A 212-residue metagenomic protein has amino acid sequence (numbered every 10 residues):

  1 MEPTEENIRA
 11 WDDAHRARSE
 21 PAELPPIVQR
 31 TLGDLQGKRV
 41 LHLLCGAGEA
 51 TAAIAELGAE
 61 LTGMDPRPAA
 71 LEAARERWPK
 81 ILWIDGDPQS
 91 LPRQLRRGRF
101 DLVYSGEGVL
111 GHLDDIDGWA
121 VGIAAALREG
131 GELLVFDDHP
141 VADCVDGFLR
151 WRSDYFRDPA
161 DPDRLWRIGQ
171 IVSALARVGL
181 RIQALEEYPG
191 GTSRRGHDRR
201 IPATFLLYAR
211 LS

Functional and structural regions predicted by a protein language model:
M1-Q36, E49-A53, A73: Conserved class I S-adenosyl-L-methionine
L41-L91: Class I SAM-dependent methyltransferase SAM/SAH-binding core
R93-V103: A short acidic, Gly/Pro-enriched loop at the edge of an enzyme's catalytic core that lines a small-molecule cofactor
D101-D117: A short SAM/SAH-binding and catalytic strip from SAM-dependent methyltransferases
D117-E132: A short glycine-rich, Lys/Arg-flanked "PGG" loop and its adjoining helix->strand segment in the class I
E132-A160: Conserved class I S-adenosyl-L-methionine
P162-L185: Short alpha-helix
V178-L180, R195-S212: Core SAM-dependent methyltransferase catalytic element
